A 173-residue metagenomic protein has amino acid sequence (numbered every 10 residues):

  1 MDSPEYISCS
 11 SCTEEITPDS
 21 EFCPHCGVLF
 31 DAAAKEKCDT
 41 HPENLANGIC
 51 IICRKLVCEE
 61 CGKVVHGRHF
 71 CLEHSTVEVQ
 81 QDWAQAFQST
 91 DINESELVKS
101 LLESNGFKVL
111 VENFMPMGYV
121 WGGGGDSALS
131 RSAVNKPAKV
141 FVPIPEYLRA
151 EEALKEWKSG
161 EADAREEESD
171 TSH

Functional and structural regions predicted by a protein language model:
C9-C12, C23-C26, C38, C50 (+2 more regions): Short cysteine-rich clusters marking metal-coordination/redox-active sites
E15-F22, I49-R54, E60-R68: Short linker/helix segments within small regulatory modules
S20, L29-N47, K55-V57: Small Cys/His zinc-coordinating "RING-like" fingers
G27-E36, V57, V65, L72-Q80: Short Cys/His-rich micro-motifs in 6-15 aa windows
W83-T90, V109, P137-P143: Solvent-exposed beta-strand motifs enriched in subsets of small alpha/beta binding domains, especially certain
E94-E103, V109, A150: Cysteine-centered nucleophilic/redox motifs
E96, V134-H173: C-terminal basic regulatory modules in eukaryotic proteins
G106-P116: Short, well-structured beta-strand/strand-turn elements
